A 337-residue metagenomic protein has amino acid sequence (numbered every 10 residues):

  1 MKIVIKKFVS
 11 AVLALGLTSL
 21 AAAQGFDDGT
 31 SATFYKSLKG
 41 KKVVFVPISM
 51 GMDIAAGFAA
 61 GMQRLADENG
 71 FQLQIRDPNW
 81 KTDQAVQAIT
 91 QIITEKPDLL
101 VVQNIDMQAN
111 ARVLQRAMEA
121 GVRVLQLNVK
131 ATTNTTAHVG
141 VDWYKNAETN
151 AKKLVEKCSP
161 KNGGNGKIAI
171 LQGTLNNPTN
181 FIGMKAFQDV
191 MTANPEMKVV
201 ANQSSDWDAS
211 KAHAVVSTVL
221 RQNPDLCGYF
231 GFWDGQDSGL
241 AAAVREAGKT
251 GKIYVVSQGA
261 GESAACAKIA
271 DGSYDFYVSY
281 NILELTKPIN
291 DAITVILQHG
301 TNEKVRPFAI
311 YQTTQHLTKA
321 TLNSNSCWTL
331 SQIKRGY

Functional and structural regions predicted by a protein language model:
A23-K39, L171-L175, V190-M191, E284-Y337: Hinge/cleft segment of the Venus flytrap/periplasmic-binding protein
F26-G61, L65, N69, Q74-Q87 (+7 more regions): Extracytoplasmic "Venus flytrap"
T30, A85, V139-G166, I182 (+3 more regions): Hydrophobic alpha-helical segments within soluble ligand-binding/sensing domains
I54-N69, N146-K153, P178-M197, V215 (+3 more regions): Short, solvent-exposed amphipathic alpha-helices that sit in or adjacent to ligand/effector-binding or catalytic
D67-P78, K167-Q172, Q188-A209: Short beta-strand elements in bilobed, periplasmic/extracellular small-molecule ligand-binding domains
I75-D77, A131-E156, I170, N202 (+1 more regions): Short beta-strand elements at the ligand-binding edges of bilobed clamshell
L99-E119, F187, A201, S205-A267: Hydrophobic alpha-helical
M107-K145, S159, G164-K167, G261-A270 (+2 more regions): Flexible loop/hinge segments that line or gate small-molecule binding clefts
